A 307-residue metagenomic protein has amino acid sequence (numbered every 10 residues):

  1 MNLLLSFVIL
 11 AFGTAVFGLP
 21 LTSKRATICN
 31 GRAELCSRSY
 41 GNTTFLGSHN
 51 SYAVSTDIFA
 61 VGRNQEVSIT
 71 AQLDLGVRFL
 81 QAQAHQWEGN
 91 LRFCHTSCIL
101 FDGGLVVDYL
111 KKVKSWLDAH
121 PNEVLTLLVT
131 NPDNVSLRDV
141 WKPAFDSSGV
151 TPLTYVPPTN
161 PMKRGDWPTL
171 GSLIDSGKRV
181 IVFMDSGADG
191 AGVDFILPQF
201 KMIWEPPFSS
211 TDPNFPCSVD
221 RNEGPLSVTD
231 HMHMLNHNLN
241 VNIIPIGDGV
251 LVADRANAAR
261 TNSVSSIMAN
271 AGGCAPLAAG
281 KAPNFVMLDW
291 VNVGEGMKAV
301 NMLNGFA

Functional and structural regions predicted by a protein language model:
M1-R25: Fungal secretory targeting signals
L19-A307: Catalytic cores of phosphodiester-bond hydrolases, prominently lipid phosphodiesterases
